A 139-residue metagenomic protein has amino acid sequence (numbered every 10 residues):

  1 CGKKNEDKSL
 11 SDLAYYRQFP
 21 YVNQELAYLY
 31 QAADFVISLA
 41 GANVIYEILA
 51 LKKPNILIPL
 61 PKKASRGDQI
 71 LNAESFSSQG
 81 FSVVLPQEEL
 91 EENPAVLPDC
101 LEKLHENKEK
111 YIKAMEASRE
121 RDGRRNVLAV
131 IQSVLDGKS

Functional and structural regions predicted by a protein language model:
C1-V36, I70-N72, L85-P94: Donor-nucleotide binding loops and adjacent catalytic segments primarily of GT-B fold Leloir glycosyltransferases
E25, N43-E47, L51, N72: Conserved sugar-transfer catalytic core signal across GT-A, GT-B, and GT-C glycosyltransferases
Y30, I48-L49, I56, S77: Short alpha-helix at the nucleotide-sugar/activated-sugar donor binding site of glycosyltransferases and closely
Q31-Y46, K53: Acidic donor-binding loop of glycosyltransferase active sites
S38, P54-R66: Short hydrophobic beta-strand element within catalytic cores of glycosyltransferases and related nucleotide-activated
P61-C100: Change "using UDP/GDP/dTDP sugars" to "using nucleotide sugars
K103-H105, E120-S139: C-terminal alpha-helical cap of glycosyltransferases
N107-R121: A short, well-ordered alpha-helix in the C-terminal region of glycosyltransferases
